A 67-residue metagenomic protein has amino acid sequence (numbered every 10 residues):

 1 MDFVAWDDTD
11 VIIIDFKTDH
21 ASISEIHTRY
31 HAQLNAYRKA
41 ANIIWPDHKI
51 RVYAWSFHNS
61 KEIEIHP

Functional and structural regions predicted by a protein language model:
M1-P67: Structural signature of nuclease core domains in nucleic-acid processing machines
